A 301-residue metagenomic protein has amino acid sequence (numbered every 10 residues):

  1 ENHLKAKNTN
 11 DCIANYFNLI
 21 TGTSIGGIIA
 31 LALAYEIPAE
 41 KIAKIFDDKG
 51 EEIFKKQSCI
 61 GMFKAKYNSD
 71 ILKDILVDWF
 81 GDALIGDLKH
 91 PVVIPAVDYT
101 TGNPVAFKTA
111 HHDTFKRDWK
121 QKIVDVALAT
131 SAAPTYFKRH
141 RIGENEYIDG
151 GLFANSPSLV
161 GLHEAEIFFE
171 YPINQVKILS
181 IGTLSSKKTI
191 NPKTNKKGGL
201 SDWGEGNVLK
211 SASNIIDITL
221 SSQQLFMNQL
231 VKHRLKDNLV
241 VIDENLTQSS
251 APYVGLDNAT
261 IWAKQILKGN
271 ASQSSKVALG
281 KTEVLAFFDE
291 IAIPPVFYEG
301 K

Functional and structural regions predicted by a protein language model:
E1-K301: Conserved catalytic cores and adjacent C-terminal regulatory segments of lipid-metabolizing esterases/lipases
